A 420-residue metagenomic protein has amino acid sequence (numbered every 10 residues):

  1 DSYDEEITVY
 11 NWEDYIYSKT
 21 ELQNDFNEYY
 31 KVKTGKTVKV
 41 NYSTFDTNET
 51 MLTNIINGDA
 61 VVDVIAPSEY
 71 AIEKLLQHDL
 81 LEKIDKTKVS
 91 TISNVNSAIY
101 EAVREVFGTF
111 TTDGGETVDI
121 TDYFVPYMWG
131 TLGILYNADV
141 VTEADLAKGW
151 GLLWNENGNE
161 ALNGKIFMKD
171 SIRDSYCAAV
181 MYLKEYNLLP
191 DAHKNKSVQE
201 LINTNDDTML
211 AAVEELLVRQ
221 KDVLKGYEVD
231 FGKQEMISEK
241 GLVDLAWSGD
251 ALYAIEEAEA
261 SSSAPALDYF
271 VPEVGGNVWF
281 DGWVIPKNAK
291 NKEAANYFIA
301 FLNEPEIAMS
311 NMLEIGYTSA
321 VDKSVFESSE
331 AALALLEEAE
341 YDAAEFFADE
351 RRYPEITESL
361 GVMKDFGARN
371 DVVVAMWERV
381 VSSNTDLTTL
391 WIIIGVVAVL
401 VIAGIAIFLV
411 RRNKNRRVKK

Functional and structural regions predicted by a protein language model:
D1-H78, T389-W391: Early extracytoplasmic/lumenal segment of secretory-pathway proteins
D4-I7, K36-V38, A60-D63, A161-I166 (+4 more regions): Loop/turn elements at helix/coil->beta-strand transitions in domains of secreted/extracellular proteins
Y10-E13, F45, S68, L132 (+6 more regions): Active-site-proximal beta-strand/loop segments in catalytic clefts of secreted hydrolases
W12-T20, Y70, L76-K240, A254: Extracytoplasmic ligand-binding site segments that recognize negatively charged/polar headgroups
T50-L52, I72, G232-E235, G241 (+2 more regions): Short, hydrophobic alpha-helical packing/hinge segments within bilobed ligand-binding/sensory domains
D222-N288: Extracytoplasmic/periplasmic substrate-binding proteins
D281-T357: Mature extracytoplasmic/periplasmic domains
F347-K420: Conserved C-terminal helix/tail region of periplasmic/extracytoplasmic solute-binding proteins
